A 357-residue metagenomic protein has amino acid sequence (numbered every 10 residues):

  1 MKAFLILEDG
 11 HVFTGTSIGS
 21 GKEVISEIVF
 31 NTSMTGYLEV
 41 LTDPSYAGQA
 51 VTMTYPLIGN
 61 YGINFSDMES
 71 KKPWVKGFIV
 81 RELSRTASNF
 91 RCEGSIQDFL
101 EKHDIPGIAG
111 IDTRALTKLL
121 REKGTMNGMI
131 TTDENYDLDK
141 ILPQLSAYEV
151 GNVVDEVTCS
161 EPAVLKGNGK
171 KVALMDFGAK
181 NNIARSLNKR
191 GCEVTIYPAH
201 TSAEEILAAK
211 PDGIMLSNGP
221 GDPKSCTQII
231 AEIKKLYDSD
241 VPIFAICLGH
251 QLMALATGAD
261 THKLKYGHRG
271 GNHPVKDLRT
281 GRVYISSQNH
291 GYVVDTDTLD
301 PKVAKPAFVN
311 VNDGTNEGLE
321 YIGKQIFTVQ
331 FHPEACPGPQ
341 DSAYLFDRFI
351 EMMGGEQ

Functional and structural regions predicted by a protein language model:
M1-H200, E204, A208-A209, P223 (+2 more regions): RNA-binding accessory domains that recognize and position tRNA/RNA substrates
P106, K171, P242-F244, D260 (+1 more regions): Proline-centered loop/turn at the N-terminus of a beta-strand
D112, C247, H290, H332: Active-site glycine-centered loops adjacent to acidic/histidine catalytic or metal-binding residues that shape
G167-V172, T280-V283, Y321-I326: Beta-strand-turn-beta hairpins that frame and shape the catalytic cleft of phosphate-ester-processing enzymes
M215: N-terminal Rossmann-like NAD(P) cofactor-binding module of classical short-chain dehydrogenase/reductase
N218-I285, V293, G338-R348, M352-M353: Cysteine-nucleophile active-site neighborhood
R282-G323, Q357: Catalytic beta-strand/loop cores that center a nucleophilic Ser/Cys/Thr and support acyl-enzyme chemistry
G318-G355: A glycine-centered loop/beta-turn motif at secondary-structure junctions
